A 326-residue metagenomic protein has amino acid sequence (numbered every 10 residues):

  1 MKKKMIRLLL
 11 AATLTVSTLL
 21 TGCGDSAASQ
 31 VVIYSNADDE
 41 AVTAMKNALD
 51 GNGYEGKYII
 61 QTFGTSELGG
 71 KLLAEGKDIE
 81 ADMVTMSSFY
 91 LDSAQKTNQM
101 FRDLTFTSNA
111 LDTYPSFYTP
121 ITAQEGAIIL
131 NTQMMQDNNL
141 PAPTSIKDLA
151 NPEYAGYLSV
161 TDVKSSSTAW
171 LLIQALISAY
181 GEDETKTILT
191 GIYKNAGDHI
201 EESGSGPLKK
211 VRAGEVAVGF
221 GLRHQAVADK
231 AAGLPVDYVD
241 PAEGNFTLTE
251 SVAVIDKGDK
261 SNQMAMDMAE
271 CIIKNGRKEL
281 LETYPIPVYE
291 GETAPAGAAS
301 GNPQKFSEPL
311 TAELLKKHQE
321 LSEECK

Functional and structural regions predicted by a protein language model:
L19-G22: C-terminal motif of bacterial Sec signal peptides marking the signal peptidase cleavage site
G24-S26: Bacterial signal peptide processing site
V32-T43, F63-S66, E80-L208, R212: Extracytoplasmic ligand-binding site segments that recognize negatively charged/polar headgroups
F89-Q95, R212-A213, A217-P235: A ligand-binding cleft/hinge motif common to bilobed small-molecule-binding domains
D112-T113, I188-Y193, I200-E201, A232-D256: Periplasmic-binding protein-like
I129-M134, T249-S261, E279-T283: A bilobed periplasmic-binding-protein/Venus flytrap-type ligand-binding module shared by bacterial periplasmic
E153-K164, C271-T293: Periplasmic-binding protein-like
A294-K326: Extracellular/periplasmic bilobal clamshell ligand-binding domains
